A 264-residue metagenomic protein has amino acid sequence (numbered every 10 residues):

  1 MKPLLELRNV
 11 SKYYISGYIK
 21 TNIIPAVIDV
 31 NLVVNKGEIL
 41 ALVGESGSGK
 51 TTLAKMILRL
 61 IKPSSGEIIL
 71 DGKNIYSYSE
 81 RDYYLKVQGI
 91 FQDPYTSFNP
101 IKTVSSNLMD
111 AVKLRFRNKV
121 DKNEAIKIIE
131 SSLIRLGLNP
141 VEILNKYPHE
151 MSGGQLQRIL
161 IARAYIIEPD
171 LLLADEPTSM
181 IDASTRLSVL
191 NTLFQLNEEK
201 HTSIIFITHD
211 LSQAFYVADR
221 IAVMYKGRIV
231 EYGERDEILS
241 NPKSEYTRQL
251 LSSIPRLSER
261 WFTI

Functional and structural regions predicted by a protein language model:
V43-E45: The feature captures the beta-strand-to-loop junction immediately N-terminal to the Walker
L58: Helix-to-loop junction immediately C-terminal to a conserved catalytic motif
G66-Y76, Y83: Conserved ABC transporter NBD signature motif
Y147-M151, Q155: Conserved ABC ATPase signature
A214-Y216: A short, surface-exposed alpha-helical micro-motif characterized by mixed small hydrophobic and charged/polar residues
Y232-G233: ABC ATPase "signature
